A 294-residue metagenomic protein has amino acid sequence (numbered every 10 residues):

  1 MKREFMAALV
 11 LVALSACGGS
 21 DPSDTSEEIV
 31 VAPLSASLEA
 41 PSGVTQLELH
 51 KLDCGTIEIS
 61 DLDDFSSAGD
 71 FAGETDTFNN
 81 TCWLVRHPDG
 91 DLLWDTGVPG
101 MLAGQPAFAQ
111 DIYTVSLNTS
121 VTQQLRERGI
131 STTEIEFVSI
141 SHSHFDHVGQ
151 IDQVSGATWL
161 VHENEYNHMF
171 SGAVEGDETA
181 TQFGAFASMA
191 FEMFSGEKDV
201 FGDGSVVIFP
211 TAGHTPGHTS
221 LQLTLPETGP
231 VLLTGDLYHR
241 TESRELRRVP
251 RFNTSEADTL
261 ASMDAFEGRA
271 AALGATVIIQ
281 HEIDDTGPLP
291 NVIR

Functional and structural regions predicted by a protein language model:
K2-A8: Sec-dependent signal peptide recognition, specifically the positively charged N-region followed immediately by
A13-A16: C-terminal motif of bacterial Sec signal peptides marking the signal peptidase cleavage site
G18-V121, E134, T228-G235, A271: Metallo-beta-lactamase
A36-A40, N118-E134, H162-P210, D258-G274: Metallo-beta-lactamase
K51-C54, T77, C82-R86, L92 (+1 more regions): Core dinuclear metal-dependent hydrolase active-site scaffold
C54, T96-V98, S143, G213-T215 (+2 more regions): Active-site metal-binding loops of divalent metal-dependent hydrolases
P106-V161: Active-site metal-binding motif and surrounding structural segment of the metallo-beta-lactamase
I112-Q123, Q222, E227-R294: Cap/insert and terminal regions of metallo-dependent hydrolase folds
